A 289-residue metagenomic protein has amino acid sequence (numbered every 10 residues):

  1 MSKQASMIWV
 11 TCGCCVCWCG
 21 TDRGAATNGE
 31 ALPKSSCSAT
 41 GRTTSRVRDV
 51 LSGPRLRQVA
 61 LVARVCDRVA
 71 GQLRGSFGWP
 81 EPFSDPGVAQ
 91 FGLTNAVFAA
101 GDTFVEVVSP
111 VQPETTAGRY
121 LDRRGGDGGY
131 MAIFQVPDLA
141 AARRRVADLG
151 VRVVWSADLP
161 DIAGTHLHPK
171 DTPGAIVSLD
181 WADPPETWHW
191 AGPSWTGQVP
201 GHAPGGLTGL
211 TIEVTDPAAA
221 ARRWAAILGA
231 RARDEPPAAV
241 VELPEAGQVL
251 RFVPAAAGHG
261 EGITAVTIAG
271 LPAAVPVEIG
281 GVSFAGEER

Functional and structural regions predicted by a protein language model:
S2-R23, T27, P33-R46: Low-acidity, Ser/Thr- and Arg-rich intrinsically disordered low-complexity segments
C15, V47-R48, E106, R143-G209 (+2 more regions): Vicinal oxygen chelate
V47-A70, D127-F134, D183-R222, I227 (+1 more regions): N-terminal beta-strand motif that seeds the catalytic metal site of vicinal oxygen chelate
D49-Q112: An N-terminus-focused feature that recognizes amino-terminal "leader" regions
R55-R64, A96-G101, G118-A142, L167 (+3 more regions): Vicinal oxygen chelate
V65-P80, A141-L149, D216-R231: Amphipathic alpha-helical segments
E81, T115, R231-A232, H259: Short loop/beta submotifs within extracellular cysteine-rich repeat domains
V111-R123, D183-P185: Short, flexible helix-coil linker/hinge segments at the edges of structured domains or between repeats
